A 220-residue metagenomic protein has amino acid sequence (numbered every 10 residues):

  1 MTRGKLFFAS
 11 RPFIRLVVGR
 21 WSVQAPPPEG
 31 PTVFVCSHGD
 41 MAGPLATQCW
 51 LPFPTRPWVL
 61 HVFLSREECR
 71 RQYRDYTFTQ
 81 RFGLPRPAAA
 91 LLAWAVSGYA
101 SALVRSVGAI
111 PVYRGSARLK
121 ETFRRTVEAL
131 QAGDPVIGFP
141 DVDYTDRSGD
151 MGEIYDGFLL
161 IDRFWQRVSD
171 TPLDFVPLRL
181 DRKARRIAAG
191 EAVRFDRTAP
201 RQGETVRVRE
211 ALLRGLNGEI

Functional and structural regions predicted by a protein language model:
M1-K5: Helix-enriched interaction subdomains in cytosolic or periplasmic regions, typified by TIR/SEFIR signaling/NADase cores
F7-D40, C49: Helix-to-loop junction immediately C-terminal to a conserved catalytic motif
P12, A46, Y99-L103, I161 (+1 more regions): Amphipathic alpha-helical segments that form well-ordered structural scaffolds and often line/cohere around active
W21-S22, I110-R114: Short acidic-hydrophobic, aromatic-tinged amphipathic segments that line or gate anion-handling sites
A25, C36, V59, R114 (+1 more regions): Pocket-edge structural micro-motifs
G30-P111: Catalytic core of membrane glycerolipid acyltransferases/transacylases, capturing the structured, soluble-facing
R105, R114-I220: Non-catalytic C-terminal accessory region of glycerolipid acyltransferases and related lyso-lipid remodeling enzymes
